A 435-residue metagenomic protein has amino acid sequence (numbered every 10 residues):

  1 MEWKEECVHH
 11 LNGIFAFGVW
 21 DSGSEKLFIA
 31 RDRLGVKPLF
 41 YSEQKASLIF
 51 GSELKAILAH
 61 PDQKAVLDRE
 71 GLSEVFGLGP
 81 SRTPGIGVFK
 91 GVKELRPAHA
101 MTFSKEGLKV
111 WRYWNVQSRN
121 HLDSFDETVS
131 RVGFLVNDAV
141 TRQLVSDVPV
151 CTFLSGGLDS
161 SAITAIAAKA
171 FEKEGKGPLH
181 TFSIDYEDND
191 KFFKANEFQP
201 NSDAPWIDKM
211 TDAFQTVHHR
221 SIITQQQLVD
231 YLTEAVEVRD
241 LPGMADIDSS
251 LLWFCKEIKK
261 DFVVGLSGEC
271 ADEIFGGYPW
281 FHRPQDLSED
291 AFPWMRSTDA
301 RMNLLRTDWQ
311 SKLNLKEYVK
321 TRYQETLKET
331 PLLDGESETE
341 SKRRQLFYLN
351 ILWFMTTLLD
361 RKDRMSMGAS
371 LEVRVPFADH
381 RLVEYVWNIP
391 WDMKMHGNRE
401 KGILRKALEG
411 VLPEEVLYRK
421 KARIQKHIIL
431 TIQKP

Functional and structural regions predicted by a protein language model:
M1-T233, V238, L251, E409-G410 (+1 more regions): Cysteine-centered catalytic environments shared across enzyme families
E6, A59-H60, K64, K90-P97 (+4 more regions): Adenosyl-5′-phosphate
A167-F171, H282, P390: Active-site catalytic pocket residues across diverse enzymes, especially alpha/beta-hydrolases
T233-E237, F281-R283, T431-Q433: Short low-complexity, flexible loop/linker segments enriched in glycine and/or proline with clustered acidic
G243-M244: Long, Lys/Arg- and hydrophobic-enriched amphipathic alpha-helices
F262-D272, G276-Y278, G368: Short acidic/histidine-rich active-site segments
F275-R301: A mobile, often basic/glycine-rich helix-loop segment that functions as the active-site lid/recognition loop
